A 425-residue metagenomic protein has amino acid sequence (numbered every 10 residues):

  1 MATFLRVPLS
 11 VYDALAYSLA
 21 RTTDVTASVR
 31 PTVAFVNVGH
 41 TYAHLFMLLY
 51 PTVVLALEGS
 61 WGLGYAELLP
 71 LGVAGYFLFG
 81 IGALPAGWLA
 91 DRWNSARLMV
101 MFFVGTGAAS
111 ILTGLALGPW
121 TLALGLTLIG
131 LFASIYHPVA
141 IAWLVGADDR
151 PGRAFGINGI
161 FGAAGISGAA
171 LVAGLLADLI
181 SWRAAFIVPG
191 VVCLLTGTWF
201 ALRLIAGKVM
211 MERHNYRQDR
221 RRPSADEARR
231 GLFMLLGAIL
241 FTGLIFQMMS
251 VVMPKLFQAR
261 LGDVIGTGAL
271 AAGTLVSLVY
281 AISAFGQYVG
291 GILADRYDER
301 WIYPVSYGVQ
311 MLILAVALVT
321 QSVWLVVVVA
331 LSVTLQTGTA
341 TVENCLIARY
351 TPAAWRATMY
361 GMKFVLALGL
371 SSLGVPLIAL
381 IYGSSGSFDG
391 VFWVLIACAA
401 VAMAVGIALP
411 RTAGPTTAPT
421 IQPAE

Functional and structural regions predicted by a protein language model:
L48, Y76-L84, I166-S167, Y280-Y288 (+1 more regions): Residue-level signature of mid-helix packing/kink "hotspots" within the transmembrane helices of 12-pass Major
Y50-P51, G231-A284: Extracytoplasmic gate region of multi-pass secondary transporters
I81-L117, A294-Y297: Conserved MFS/SLC helix-loop-helix module at the cytosolic interface between two early adjacent transmembrane helices
G125-G162: Cytoplasmic helix-loop-helix junction between adjacent transmembrane helices in 12-TM secondary transporters
N158-I205: Helix-loop-helix hairpin linking two adjacent transmembrane segments in secondary transporters
V191-N215, V405-P410: C-terminal membrane-cytosol helix-exit motif in multi-pass small-molecule transporters
Y297-E343: C-terminal transmembrane helical hairpin of 12-TM major facilitator-type secondary transporters
A354-S385: A late C-terminal transmembrane helix in Major Facilitator Superfamily
